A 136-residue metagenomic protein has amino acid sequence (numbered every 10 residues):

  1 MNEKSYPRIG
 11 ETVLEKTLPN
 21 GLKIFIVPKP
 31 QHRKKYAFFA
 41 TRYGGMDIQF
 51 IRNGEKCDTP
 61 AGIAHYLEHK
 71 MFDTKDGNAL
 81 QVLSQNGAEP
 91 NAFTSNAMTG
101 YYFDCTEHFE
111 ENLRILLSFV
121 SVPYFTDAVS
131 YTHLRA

Functional and structural regions predicted by a protein language model:
M1-A79: His/Glu-rich zincin catalytic helix
V27, H32-F50, G62, N78-V122: M16 family metallopeptidases and their MPP-like homologs
P123-Y131: Short secondary-structure capping/junction motifs at helix and strand boundaries
T132-A136: Conserved small/polar residues in nucleotide/adenosyl-binding loops
